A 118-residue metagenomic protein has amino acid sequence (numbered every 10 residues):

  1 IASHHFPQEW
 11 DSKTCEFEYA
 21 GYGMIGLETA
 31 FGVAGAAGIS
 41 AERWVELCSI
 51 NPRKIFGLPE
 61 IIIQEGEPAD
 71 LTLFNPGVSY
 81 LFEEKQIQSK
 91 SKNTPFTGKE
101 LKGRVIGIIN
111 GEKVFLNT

Functional and structural regions predicted by a protein language model:
I1-H4, I109: Generic low-polarity alpha-helical segments
S3-P76: His/Asp/Glu-enriched, well-ordered alpha-helical/loop segment that forms or immediately abuts the divalent-metal
Y19, P68-T118: C-terminal cap of metal-dependent C-N hydrolases
